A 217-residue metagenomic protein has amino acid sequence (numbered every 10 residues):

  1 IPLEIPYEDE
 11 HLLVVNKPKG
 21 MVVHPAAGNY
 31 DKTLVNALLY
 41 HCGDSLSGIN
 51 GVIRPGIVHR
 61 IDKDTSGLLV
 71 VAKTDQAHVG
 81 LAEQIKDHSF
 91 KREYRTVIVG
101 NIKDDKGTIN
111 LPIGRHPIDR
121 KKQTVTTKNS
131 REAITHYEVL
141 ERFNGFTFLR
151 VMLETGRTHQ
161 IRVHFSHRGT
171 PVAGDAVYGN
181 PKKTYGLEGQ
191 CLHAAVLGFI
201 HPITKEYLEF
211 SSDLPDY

Functional and structural regions predicted by a protein language model:
I1, I118, T127-I134, E141-N144 (+4 more regions): Pseudouridine synthases involved in rRNA/tRNA modification
I1-P117, C191, Y217: RNA pseudouridine synthases
L12-L13, K121, T147: Hydrophobic residues embedded in beta-strands of well-ordered beta-sheets
H24-P25, A72, Q123-T127, L149 (+1 more regions): Thr-Gly-centered strand-to-loop micro-motif
L81-E83, K121-T124, H136, K183: Glycine-rich, charged/polar anion/phosphate-binding loops that engage phosphate groups from diverse ligands
R95-V97, E138, R150: Short, conserved beta-strand edge motifs with alternating hydrophobic and charged residues
